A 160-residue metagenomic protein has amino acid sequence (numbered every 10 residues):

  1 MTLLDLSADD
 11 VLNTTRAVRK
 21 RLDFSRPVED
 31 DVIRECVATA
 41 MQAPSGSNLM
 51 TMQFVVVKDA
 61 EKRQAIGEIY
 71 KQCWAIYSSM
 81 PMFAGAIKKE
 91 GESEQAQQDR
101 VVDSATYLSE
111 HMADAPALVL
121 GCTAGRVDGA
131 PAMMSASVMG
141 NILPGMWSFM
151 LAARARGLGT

Functional and structural regions predicted by a protein language model:
M1-V37, L49-M50, K58: Specificity-determining recognition surfaces
A40: Covalent nucleotidyltransferase
A43-L49: Glycine-rich phosphate/pyrophosphate-binding beta-alpha loops
L49-M52, A155: Short secondary-structure junction motifs
V56-I142: Glycine/small-residue-rich phosphate/adenosyl-binding loop
H111, L151-A152: Hydrophobic/aromatic ligand-binding patch that stacks against planar heteroaromatic rings of cofactors or nucleotides
P131, A153-T160: Short conserved catalytic/interaction loops centered on acidic-Pro-aromatic/His motifs
N141-P144, S148-L151: Short amphipathic alpha-helical face segments that pack within enzyme cores and frequently flank/anchor catalytic
